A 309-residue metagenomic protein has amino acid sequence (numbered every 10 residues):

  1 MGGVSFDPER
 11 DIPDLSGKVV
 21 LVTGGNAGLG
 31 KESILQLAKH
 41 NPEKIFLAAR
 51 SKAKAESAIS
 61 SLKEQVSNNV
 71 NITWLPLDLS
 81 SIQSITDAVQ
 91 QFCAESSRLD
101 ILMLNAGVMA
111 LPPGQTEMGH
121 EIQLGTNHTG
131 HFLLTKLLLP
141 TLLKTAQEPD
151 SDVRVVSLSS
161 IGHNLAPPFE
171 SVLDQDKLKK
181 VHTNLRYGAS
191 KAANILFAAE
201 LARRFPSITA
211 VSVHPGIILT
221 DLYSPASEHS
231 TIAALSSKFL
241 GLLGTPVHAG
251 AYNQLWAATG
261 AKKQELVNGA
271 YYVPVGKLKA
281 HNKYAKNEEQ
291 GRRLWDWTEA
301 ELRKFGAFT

Functional and structural regions predicted by a protein language model:
G2-S224, A307-T309: Rossmann-fold NAD(P)H-dependent dehydrogenase/reductase core
K39, A94, A258-K262, R303: Residues at helix-coil transition
I85, S190, S237-K279, E288-Q290: C-terminal helical subdomain
L139, A198-A202, L255-A258, W295 (+1 more regions): Non-transmembrane alpha-helical segments in soluble domains of secreted/periplasmic/extracellular proteins
G162, L278-N282: Short active-site-adjacent structural elements
T209-L222, G250-N253, Y271, H281 (+1 more regions): C-terminal, well-structured subdomains that either form a transmembrane helix-short loop-helix hairpin in multi-pass
H229-F239: A short C-terminal helix-loop "cap" of Rossmann-like NAD(P)-dependent dehydrogenase/epimerase domains
D296-T309: C-terminal helix/juxtamembrane-tail motif
